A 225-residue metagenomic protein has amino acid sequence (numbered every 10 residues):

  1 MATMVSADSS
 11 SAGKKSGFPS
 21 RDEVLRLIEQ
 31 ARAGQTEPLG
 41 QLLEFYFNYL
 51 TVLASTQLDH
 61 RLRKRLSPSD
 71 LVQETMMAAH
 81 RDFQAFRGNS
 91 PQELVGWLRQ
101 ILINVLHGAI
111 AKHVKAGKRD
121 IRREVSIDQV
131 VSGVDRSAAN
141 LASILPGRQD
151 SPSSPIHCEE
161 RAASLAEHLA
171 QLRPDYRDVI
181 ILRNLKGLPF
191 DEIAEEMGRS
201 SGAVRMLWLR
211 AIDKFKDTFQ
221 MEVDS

Functional and structural regions predicted by a protein language model:
G17-D22, I28-S55: A short, charge-rich alpha-helical start-of-domain segment used by transcription regulators
R21-L27, L43-E44, R63-Q84, K186: Conserved RNAP core-binding helix
E29-A33, T56-R63, E74-L94, K112-V114: Sigma70-family region 2
A31, L50, A54, L71-A79 (+3 more regions): Short, small-hydrophobic-rich alpha-helical interface motif
L43-L66, R81-A85, L169, K214 (+1 more regions): Amphipathic, Lys/Arg- and hydrophobic-enriched alpha-helical face
L50, D128-I181, L188: Amphipathic alpha-helical segment used for protein-protein interaction
A85, Q100-V125, Q129-S137, C158: Arg/Lys-rich amphipathic alpha helix in sigma70-family domain 2
H107, L165, Y176, L182-L185 (+1 more regions): DNA-recognition helix of helix-turn-helix
